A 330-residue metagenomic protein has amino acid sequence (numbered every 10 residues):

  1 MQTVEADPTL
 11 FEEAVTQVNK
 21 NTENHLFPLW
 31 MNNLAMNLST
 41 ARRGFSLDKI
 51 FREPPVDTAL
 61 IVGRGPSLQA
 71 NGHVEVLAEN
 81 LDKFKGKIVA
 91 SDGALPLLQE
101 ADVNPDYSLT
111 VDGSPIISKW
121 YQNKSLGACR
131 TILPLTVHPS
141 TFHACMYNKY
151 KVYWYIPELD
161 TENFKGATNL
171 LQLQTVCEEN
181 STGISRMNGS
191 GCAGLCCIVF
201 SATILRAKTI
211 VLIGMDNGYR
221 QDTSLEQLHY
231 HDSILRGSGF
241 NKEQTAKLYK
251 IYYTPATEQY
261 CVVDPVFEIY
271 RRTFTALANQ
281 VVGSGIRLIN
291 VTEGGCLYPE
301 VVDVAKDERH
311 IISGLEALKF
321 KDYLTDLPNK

Functional and structural regions predicted by a protein language model:
M1-G86, P96-P105, I116-A128, P139-W154 (+3 more regions): N-terminal donor/sugar-recognition subdomains of glycan-related enzymes, prototypically the membrane-proximal stem
A59-G63, V89, L109, I132 (+1 more regions): Structural motif
R64, D92, D112, L135 (+2 more regions): Active-site proximal loops enriched in glycine and acidic residues that flank catalytic Cys/His/Asp and coordinate
A90-A94, C197: Extended, hydrophobic alpha-helical segments in both membrane/secreted and soluble proteins
A94-L95, D102-D112, I204-H229: Glycine-rich phosphate/pyrophosphate-binding loops and their adjacent beta-strand/loop elements at enzyme active sites
L135-P139, E158-T161, M215-Q221, T292-L297: Glycine-rich beta-alpha junction loops
F142-V211: Active-site/ligand-binding-proximal alpha/beta "capping" segment
D222-E258: Active-site phosphate/oxyanion-binding loops
